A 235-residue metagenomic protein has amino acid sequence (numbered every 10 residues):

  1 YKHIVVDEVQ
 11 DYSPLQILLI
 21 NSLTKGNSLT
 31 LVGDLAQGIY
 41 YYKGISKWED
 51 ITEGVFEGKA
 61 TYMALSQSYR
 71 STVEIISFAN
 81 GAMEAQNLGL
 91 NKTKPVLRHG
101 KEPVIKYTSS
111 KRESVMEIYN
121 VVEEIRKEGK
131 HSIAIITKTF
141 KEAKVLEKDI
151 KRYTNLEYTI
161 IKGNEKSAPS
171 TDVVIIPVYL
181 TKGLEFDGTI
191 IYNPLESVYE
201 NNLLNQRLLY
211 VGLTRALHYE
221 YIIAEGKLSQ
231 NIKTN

Functional and structural regions predicted by a protein language model:
H3, Q10-N235: Conserved helicase motor core of SF1/SF2 NTP-dependent helicases
